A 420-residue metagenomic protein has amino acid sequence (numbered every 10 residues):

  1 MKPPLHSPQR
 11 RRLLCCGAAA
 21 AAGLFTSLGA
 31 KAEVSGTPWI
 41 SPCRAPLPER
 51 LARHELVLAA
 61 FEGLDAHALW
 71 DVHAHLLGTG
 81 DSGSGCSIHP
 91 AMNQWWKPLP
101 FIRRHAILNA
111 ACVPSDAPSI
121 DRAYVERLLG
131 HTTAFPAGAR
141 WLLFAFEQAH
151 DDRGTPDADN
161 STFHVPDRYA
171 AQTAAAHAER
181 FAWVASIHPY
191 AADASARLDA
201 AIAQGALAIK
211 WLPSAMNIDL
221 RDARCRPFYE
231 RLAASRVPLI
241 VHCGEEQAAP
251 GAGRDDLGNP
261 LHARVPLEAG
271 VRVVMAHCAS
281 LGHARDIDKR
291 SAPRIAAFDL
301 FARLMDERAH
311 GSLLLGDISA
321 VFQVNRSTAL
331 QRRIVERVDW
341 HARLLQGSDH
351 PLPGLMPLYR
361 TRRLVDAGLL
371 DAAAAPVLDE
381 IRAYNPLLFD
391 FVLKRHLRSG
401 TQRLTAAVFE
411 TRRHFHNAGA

Functional and structural regions predicted by a protein language model:
M1-Q9: N-terminal secretory signal peptides
P3, E33-S35, I40, A45-A52 (+1 more regions): H/E-rich (His + Asp/Glu) clusters that bind or coordinate divalent metals
Q9-F25: N-terminal export leaders
L13-L14, E33-F144, H150-S161, R395-H396 (+2 more regions): An N-terminally biased module of ancient metal coordination in phosphate/nucleic-acid-related enzymes
W39-R53, F146-D256, A320: Active-site gating/metal-coordination segments in enzymes
W70-V72, F144, V184-A185, K210 (+3 more regions): Active-site neighborhood of phospho(di)ester-bond hydrolases with catalytic His/Asp-centered motifs
H73-L77, H188, S214-A215, G244-E246 (+3 more regions): Catalytic metal-binding/acid-base residues of hydrolase active sites
D193-K210, N217-L314, R326-L345: Histidine/acidic residue-rich metal-binding segments in metalloenzymes
